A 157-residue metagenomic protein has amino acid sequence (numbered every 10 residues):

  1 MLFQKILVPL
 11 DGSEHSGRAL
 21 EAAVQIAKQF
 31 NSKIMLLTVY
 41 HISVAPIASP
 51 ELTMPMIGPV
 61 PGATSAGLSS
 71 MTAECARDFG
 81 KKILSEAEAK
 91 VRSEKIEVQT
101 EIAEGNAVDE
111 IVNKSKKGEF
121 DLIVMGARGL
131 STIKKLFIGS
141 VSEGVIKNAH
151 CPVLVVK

Functional and structural regions predicted by a protein language model:
M1, S43-V44, E74, D78-I123: Structural beta-alpha unit
L2-A66, E94: Small/aliphatic-rich secondary-structure junction motif
D11, G105, A127-G129: Histidine-centered beta-alpha loop that forms part of the nucleotide-sugar donor binding/catalytic region in diverse
S32-K33, I96, F120, C151: Short glycine/serine/threonine/alanine-rich loop segments
M35, Q99, L154: Conserved beta-strand positions in the Rossmann-like core of class I SAM-dependent methyltransferases
D109-K157: Gly/Ser-rich helix-loop-strand patches that form or flank binding pockets for ribonucleotide-derived cofactors
